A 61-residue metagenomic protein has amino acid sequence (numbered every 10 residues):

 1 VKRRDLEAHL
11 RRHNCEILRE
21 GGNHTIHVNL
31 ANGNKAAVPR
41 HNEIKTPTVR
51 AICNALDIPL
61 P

Functional and structural regions predicted by a protein language model:
V1-E20, V28-P61: Basic nucleic-acid-binding interfaces
